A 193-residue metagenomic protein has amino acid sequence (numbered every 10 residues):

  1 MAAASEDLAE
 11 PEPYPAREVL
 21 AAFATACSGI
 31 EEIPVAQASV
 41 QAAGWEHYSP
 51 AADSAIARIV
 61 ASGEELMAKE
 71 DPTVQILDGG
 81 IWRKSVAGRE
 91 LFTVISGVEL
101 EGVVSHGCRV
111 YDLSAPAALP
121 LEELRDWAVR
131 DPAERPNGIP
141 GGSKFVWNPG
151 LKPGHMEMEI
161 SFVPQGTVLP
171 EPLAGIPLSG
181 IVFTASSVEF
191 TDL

Functional and structural regions predicted by a protein language model:
A4-L20, Q37, A51-T93: Accessory recognition modules or surfaces
E6-S39, V98-E122, P132-R135: Terminal, regulation- and interaction-focused segments at domain boundaries
F23, T93, E159-I160: Generic hydrophobic, helix-prone segments enriched in Leu/Val/Ile
S28-I56, E134-L151: Short glycine-rich, low-complexity/disordered patches
A36, K69-D78, A174-S187: Hydrophobic transmembrane alpha-helix bundles
T73-L151: Long, charged/polar, surface-exposed segments that mediate recognition or autoinhibition
A133-L193: Glycine-rich, aromatic-bearing surface loops/beta-hairpins
